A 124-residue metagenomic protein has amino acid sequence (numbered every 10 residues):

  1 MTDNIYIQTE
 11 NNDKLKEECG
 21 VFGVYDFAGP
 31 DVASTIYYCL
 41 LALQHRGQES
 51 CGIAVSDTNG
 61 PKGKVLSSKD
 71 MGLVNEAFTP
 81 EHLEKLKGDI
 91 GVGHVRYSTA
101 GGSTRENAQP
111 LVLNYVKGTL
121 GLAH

Functional and structural regions predicted by a protein language model:
M1-H124: N-terminal glutamine amidotransferase
